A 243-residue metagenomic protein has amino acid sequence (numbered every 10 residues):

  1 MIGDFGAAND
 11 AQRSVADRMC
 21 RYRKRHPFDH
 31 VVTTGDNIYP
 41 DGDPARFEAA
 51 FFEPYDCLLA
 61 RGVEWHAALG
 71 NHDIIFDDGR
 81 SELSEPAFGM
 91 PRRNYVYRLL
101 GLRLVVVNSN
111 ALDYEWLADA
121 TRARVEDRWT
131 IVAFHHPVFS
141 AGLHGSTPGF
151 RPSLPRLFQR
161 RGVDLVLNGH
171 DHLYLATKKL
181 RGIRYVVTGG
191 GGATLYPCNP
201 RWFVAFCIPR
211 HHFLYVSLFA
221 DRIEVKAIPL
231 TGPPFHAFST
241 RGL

Functional and structural regions predicted by a protein language model:
M1, V32-T34, L104-V106, I131-A133 (+1 more regions): Structural motif
M1-R46, S140-A141: N-terminal active-site segment of His-dependent metallophosphoesterases
D4, G35-D36, G70-N71, H135 (+1 more regions): Active-site glycine-centered loops adjacent to acidic/histidine catalytic or metal-binding residues that shape
G6, S109-A111, V187, K226-G232: Secondary-structure transition/turn motif
P27, Y39-T130, G142-L165, D171-F219: Extended active-site neighborhood of metal-dependent phosphoesterases/phosphodiesterases
D36, P137, D171, D221 (+1 more regions): Flexible loop residues that form catalytic and substrate-binding hotspots at small-molecule/glycan-binding clefts
P209-L243: A short C-terminal boundary segment appended to hydrolase-like catalytic domains
